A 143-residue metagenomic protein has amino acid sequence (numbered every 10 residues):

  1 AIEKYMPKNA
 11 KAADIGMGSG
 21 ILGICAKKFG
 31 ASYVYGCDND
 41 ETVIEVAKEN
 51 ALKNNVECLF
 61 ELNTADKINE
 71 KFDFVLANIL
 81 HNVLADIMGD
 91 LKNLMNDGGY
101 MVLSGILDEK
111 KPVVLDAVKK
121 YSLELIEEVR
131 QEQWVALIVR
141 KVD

Functional and structural regions predicted by a protein language model:
A1-I68: Conserved SAM/SAH cofactor-binding pocket of Class I
Y5, N93-M95, S104, Y121: Conserved helix-to-beta-strand junction in the class I
A12, V75-A77: Hydrophobic beta-strand segment of the Class I
T42-V46, V83, K110: Conserved short alpha-helix immediately C-terminal to the canonical SAM/SAH-binding motif I of Rossmann-like
I79, L103-D108: Short strand-turn motif at the edge of the Rossmann-like AdoMet-binding core
A85-Y100: A short glycine-rich, Lys/Arg-flanked "PGG" loop and its adjoining helix->strand segment in the class I
I106-Y121: Short alpha-helix
E124-D143: Core SAM-dependent methyltransferase catalytic element
